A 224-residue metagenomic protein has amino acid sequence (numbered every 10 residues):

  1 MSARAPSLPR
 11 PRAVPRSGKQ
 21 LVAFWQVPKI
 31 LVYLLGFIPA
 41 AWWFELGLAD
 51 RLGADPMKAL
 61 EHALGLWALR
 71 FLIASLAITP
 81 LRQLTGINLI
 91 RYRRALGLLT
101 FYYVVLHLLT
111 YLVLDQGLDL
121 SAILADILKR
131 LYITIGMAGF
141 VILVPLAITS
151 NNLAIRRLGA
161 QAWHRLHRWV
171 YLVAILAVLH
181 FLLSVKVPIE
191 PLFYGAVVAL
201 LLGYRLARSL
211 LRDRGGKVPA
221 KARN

Functional and structural regions predicted by a protein language model:
S2-N224: Membrane-embedded alpha-helical bundles that constitute the cytochrome b-like, heme-associated redox core of multi-pass
